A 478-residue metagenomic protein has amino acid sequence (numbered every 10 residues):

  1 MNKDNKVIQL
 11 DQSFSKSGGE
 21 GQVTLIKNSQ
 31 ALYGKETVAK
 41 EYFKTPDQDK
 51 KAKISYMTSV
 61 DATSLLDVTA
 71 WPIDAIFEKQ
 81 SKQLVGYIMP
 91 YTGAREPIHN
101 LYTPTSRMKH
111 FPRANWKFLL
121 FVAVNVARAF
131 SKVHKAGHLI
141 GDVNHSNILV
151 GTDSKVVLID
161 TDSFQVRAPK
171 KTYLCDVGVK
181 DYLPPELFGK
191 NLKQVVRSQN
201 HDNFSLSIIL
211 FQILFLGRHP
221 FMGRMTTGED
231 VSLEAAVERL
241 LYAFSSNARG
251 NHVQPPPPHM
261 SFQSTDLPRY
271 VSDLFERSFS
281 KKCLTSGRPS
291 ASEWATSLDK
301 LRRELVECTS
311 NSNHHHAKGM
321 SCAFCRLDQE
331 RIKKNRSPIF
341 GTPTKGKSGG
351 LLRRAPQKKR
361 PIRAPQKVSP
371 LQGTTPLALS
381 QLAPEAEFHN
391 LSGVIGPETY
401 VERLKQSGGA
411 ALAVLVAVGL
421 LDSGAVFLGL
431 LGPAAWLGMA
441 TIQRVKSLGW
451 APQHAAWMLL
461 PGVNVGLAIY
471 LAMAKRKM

Functional and structural regions predicted by a protein language model:
M1-G34, K40, Q48, L66-D67: ATP-binding glycine-rich phosphate-binding loop
D67-V122: Conserved structural core of kinase catalytic domains
F130, H134-D153: Catalytic-loop of the protein kinase fold
S146-F188: Activation segment/activation loop of eukaryotic-type protein kinase catalytic domains
L187-N200: Conserved end of the kinase activation segment
Q199-H201, L210-S272: Conserved C-lobe activation region of Hanks-type protein kinase-like domains
P289, E293-D299, R303-L379: Regulatory extensions appended to serine/threonine kinase catalytic cores
G429-Q453, M458-M478: Membrane-cytosol interface at the C-terminal ends of transmembrane alpha helices in small multi-pass membrane proteins
